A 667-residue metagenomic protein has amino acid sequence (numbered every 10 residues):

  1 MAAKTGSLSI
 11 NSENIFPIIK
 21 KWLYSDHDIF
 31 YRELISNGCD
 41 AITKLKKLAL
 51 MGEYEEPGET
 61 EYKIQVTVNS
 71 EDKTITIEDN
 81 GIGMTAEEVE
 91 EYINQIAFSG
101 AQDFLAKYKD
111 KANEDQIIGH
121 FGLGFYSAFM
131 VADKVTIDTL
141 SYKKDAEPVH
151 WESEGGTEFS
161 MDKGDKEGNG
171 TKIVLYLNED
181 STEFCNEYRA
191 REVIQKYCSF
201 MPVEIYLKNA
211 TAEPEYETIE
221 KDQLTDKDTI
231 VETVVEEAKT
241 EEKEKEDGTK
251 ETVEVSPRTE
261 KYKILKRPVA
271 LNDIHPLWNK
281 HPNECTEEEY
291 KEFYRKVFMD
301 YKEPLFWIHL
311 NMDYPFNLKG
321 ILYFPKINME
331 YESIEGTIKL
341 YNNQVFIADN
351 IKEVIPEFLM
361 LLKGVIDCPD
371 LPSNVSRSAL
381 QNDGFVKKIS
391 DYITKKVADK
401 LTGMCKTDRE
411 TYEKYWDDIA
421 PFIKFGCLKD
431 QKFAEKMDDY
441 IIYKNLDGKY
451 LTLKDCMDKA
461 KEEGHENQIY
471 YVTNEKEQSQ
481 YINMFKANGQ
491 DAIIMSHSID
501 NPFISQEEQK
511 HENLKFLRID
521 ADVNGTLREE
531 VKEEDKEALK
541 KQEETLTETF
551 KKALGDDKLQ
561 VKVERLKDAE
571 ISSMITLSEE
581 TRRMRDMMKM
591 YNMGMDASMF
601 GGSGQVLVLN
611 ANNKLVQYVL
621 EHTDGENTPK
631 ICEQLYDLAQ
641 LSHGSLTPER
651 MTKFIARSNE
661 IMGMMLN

Functional and structural regions predicted by a protein language model:
M1-F184, E192, S199, E217-K243: GHKL (Bergerat-fold) ATPase N-terminal catalytic module, capturing the glycine-rich phosphate-binding loop and acidic
I117, V135-E158, N178-T182, Y188-N667: GHKL/Bergerat-fold ATPase module in large chromosome/replication-associated machines
